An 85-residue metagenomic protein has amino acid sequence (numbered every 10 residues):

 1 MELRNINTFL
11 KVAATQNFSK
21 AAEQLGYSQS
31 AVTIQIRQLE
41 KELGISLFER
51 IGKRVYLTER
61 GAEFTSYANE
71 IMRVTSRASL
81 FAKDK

Functional and structural regions predicted by a protein language model:
E2-N5, Q29, G61, A68: The N-cap/first-turn positions of alpha helices within or immediately adjacent to helix-turn-helix DNA-binding domains
F9: Short, basic/aromatic recognition patches that contact phosphate-bearing ligands
V12-G26: Short helix-boundary/capping micro-motifs
N17-F18, I36, R50: Helix-turn-helix DNA-binding elements, focusing on the entry/boundary residues of the two helices that contact DNA
E23, K41, A62: Alpha-helical residues within the helix-turn-helix
E40-L57: A short LG(V/I)-centered, amphipathic sequence patch enriched for acidic residue(s) preceding the LG motif
E42-L43, F64-K85: Alpha-helical linker/hinge and terminal dimerization helices associated with HTH transcriptional regulators
